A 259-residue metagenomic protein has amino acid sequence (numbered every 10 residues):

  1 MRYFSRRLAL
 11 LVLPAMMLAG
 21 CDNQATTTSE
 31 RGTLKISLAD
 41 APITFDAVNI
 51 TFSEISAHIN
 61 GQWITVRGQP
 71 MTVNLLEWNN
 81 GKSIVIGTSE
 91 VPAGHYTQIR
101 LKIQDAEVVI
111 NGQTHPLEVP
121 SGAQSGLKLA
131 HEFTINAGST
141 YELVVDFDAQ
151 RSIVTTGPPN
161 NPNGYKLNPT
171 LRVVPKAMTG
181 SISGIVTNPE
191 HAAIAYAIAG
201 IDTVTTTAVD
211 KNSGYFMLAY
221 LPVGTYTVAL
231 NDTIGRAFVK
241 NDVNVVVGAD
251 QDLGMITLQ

Functional and structural regions predicted by a protein language model:
M1-L10: Bacterial N-terminal signal peptides that target proteins for export
M17-G20: C-terminal motif of bacterial Sec signal peptides marking the signal peptidase cleavage site
D22-V243, V247-Q259: A short, solvent-exposed, low-complexity linear motif enriched for acidic/polar residues with Pro/Gly/Ser/Thr
